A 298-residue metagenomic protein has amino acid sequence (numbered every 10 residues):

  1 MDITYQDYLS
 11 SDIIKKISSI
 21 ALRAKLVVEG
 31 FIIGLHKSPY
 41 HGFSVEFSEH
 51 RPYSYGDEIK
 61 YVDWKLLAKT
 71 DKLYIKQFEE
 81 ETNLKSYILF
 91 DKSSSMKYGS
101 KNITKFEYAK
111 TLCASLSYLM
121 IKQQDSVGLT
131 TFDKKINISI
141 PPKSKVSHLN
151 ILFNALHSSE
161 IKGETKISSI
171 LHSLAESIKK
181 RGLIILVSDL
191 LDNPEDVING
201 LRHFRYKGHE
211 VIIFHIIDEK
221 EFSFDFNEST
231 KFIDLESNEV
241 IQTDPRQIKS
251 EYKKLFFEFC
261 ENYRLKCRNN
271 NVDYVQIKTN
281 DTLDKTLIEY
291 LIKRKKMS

Functional and structural regions predicted by a protein language model:
M1-P142, L183-V187, N193, N199 (+1 more regions): An amphipathic, basic-hydrophobic helix/alpha-beta surface used to engage anionic, phosphate-rich ligands or surfaces
M1-P39, E46-E49, E58, E176-G182 (+2 more regions): Von Willebrand factor type A / integrin I
M96, S100, L156-E160, Y274: Short amphipathic alpha-helical interaction patches enriched in hydrophobic/aromatic residues with interspersed Lys/Arg
I103-T104, I161, V187-S188, K249-E251: Short, contiguous strand/loop micro-motifs
E107, I161-S168, L191, K254-F257: Conserved phosphate-coordination/catalytic loops
K110, A114, I167-L171, I198 (+1 more regions): Short, well-ordered alpha-helical scaffold segments within catalytic/effector domains
G128-F132, I136-K162: Phosphate/pyrophosphate-binding betaalpha-module
H148-I185, P194-D196, D218: Von Willebrand factor
